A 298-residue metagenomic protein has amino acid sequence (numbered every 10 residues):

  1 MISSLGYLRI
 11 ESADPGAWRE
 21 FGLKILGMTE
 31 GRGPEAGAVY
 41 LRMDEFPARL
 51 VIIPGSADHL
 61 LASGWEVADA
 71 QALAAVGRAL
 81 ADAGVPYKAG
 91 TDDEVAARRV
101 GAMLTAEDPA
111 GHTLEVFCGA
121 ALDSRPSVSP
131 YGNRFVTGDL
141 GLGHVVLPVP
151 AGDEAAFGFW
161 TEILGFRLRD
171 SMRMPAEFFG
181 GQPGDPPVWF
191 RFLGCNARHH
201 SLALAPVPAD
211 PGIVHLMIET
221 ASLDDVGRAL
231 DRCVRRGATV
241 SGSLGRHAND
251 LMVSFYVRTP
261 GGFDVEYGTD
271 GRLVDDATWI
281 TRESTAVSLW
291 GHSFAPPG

Functional and structural regions predicted by a protein language model:
M1-G16, L60-W65, A121-A155, R167-M172 (+3 more regions): N-terminal beta-strand motif that seeds the catalytic metal site of vicinal oxygen chelate
M1-R78, D82-L104: An N-terminus-focused feature that recognizes amino-terminal "leader" regions
S3-A48, P148-H200: Core segments of cupin and vicinal oxygen chelate
S4-A13, G55-A81, A102-D108, G141-A151 (+2 more regions): Vicinal oxygen chelate
S4-L8, M28, L41, L50-I52 (+12 more regions): Short, structured motif recognition centered on aromatic/hydrophobic residues
W18-L23, L80, G111, A156-T161 (+3 more regions): Conserved active-site tyrosine of GNAT-family acetyltransferases
A83-G141, F179-G180, R191-F192, G237-G298: Vicinal oxygen chelate
P183-A248: A compositional/structural signature marking long, glycine- and acidic/polar-rich segments with frequent tryptophans
